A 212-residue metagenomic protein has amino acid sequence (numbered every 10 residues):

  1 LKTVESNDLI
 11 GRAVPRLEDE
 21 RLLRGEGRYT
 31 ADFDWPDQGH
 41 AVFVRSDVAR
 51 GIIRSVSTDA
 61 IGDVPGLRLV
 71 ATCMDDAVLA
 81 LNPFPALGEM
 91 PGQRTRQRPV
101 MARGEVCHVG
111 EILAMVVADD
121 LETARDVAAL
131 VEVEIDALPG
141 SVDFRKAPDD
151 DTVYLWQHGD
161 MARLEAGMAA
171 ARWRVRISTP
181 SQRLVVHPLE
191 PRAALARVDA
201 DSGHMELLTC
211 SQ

Functional and structural regions predicted by a protein language model:
L1-Q157, I177, H187: Flexible, low-hydrophobicity surface segments
V70, G159-R163, G167: Predominantly extracellular/luminal regions of secreted and cell-surface proteins, especially disulfide-bonded
Q97-G104, M161, Q182, R192-L195: Short, charged beta->alpha transition segments
I135, L164-A171: Internal, non-catalytic "lid/hinge" segments that mediate substrate recognition, gating, inter-domain movement
A170-Q212: Conserved beta-alpha junction segments in alpha/beta enzyme cores
